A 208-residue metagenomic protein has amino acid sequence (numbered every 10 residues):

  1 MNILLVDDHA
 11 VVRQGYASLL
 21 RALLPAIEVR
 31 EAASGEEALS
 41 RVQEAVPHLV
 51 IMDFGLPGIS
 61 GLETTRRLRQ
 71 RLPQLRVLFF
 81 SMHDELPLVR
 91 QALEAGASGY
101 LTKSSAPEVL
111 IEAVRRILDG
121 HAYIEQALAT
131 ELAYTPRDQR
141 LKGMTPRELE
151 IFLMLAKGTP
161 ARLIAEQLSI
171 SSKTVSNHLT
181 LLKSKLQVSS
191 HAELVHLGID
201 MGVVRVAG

Functional and structural regions predicted by a protein language model:
D7, D53, S81: Active-site residues of response regulator receiver
V12, P57: The feature encodes the CheY-like receiver
S34-E37, S60-E63: Acidic catalytic/metal-coordinating carboxylates
A45-I51, L56: Active-site beta3 strand of CheY-like receiver
L62-Q74: Short amphipathic alpha-helix used as the core "switch/output" element in two-component signaling
P87-E94, G99-P146, E150, V203-V204: Short, flexible helix-to-coil linker/hinge segments that flank and couple to helix-turn-helix
A133-Y134, D138-K173, D200, V206: Helix-turn-helix DNA-binding segment
P160-E193: Recognition helix of helix-turn-helix DNA-binding domains
